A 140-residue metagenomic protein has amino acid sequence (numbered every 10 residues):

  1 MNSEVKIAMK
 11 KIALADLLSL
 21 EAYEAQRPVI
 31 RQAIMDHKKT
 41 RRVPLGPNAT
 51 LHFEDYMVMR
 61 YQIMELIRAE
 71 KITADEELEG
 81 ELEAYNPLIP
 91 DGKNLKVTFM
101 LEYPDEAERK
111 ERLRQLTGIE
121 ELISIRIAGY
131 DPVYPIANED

Functional and structural regions predicted by a protein language model:
M1-D36: Short, extreme N-terminal leader segments that mark the start of a protein/domain
L14, E21, T50, M100-Y103: Generic amphipathic alpha-helical segments used as scaffolds and interaction surfaces in large, multi-domain proteins
Q26, D55-V58, E108: Short amphipathic alpha-helical segments
K39-R41, L45: Catalytic core of tubulin tyrosine ligase-like
N48, F53-K96: A glycine-rich, hydrophobic loop/mini-helix early in the fold
E83-G92, K96-D140: Long, charge-patterned amphipathic alpha-helical coiled-coil/hairpin "stalk" segments used as oligomerization
